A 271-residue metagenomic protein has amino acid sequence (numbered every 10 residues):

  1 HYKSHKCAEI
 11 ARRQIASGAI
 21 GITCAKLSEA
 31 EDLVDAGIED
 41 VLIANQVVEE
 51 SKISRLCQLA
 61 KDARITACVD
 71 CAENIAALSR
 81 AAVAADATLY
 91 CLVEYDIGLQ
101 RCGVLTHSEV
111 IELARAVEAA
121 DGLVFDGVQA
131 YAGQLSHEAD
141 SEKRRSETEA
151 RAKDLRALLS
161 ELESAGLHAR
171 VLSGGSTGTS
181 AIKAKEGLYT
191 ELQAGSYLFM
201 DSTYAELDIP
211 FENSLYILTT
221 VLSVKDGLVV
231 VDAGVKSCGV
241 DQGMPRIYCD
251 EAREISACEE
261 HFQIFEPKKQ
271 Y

Functional and structural regions predicted by a protein language model:
Y2-H137: Active-site-proximal beta-alpha core segment in soluble small-molecule metabolic enzymes
I15, V221, E254-A257: A structural signal for short, hydrophobic beta-strand segments that form beta-sheets in beta-rich/all-beta domains
I22-C24, A67, L172-G175, F265: Short, hydrophobic beta-strand segments that form beta-sheet elements in well-ordered domains
Y90, D96-I209: Active-site loop/helix belt of alpha/beta enzymes
Q129, L222-K225, C258-E259: A generic structural motif
G178-D250: Active-site loop ensemble at the mouth of alpha/beta enzyme cores that anchors a bound cofactor
A233-K236, F265-Y271: A structural micro-motif recognizing beta-strand termini and the immediately following turn/loop segments
E251-P267: Short, basic/aromatic beta-hairpin or loop at an interaction surface
